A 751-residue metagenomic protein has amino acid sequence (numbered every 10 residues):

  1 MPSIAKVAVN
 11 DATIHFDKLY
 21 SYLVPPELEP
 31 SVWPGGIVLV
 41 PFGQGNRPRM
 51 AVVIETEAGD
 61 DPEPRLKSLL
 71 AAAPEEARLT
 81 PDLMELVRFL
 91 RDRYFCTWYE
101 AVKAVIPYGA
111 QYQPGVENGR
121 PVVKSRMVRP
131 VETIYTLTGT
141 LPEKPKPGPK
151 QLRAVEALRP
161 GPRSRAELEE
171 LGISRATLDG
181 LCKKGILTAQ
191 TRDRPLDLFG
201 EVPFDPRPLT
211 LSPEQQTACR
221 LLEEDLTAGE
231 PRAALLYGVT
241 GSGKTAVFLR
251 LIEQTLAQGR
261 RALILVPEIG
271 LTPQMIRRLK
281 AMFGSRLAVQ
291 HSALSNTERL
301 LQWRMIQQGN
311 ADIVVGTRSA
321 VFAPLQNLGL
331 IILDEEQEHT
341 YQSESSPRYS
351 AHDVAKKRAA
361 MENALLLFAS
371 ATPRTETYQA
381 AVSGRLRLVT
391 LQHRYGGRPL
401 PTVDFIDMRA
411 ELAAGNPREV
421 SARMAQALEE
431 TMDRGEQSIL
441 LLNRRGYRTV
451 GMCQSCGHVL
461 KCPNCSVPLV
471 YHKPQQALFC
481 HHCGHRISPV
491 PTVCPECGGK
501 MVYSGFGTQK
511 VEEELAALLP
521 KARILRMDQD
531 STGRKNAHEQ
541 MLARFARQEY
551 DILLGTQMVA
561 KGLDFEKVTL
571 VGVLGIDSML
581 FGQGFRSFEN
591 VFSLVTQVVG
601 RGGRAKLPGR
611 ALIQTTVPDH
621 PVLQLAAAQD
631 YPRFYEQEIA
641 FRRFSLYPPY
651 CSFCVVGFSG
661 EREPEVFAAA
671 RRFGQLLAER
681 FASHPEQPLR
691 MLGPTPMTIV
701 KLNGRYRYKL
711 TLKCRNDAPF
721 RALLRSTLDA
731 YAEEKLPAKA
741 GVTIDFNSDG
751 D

Functional and structural regions predicted by a protein language model:
M1-S370, V382-R398, R680, T711 (+1 more regions): Accessory, non-ATPase domains that flank or precede helicase/AAA+ motor cores in DNA-metabolism machines
P2-I4, D17, N46, G435 (+4 more regions): A general secondary-structure signal for short beta-strands and their flanking turns/coil in non-transmembrane regions
T13, L519-A522, L677-R690, E734-K739: Short secondary-structure junctions
P206-S212, Q216, R220, E230-F667 (+3 more regions): Inter-lobe coupling/hinge segments of SF2-like helicase ATPases
P664-E679: Extracytoplasmic/periplasmic
A668, L702-N703, A722-L723: Short conserved micro-motifs at the rims of enzyme active sites and ligand-binding pockets
Q675, E679-L702, Y706, L728 (+3 more regions): A carboxyl-terminal module marker
